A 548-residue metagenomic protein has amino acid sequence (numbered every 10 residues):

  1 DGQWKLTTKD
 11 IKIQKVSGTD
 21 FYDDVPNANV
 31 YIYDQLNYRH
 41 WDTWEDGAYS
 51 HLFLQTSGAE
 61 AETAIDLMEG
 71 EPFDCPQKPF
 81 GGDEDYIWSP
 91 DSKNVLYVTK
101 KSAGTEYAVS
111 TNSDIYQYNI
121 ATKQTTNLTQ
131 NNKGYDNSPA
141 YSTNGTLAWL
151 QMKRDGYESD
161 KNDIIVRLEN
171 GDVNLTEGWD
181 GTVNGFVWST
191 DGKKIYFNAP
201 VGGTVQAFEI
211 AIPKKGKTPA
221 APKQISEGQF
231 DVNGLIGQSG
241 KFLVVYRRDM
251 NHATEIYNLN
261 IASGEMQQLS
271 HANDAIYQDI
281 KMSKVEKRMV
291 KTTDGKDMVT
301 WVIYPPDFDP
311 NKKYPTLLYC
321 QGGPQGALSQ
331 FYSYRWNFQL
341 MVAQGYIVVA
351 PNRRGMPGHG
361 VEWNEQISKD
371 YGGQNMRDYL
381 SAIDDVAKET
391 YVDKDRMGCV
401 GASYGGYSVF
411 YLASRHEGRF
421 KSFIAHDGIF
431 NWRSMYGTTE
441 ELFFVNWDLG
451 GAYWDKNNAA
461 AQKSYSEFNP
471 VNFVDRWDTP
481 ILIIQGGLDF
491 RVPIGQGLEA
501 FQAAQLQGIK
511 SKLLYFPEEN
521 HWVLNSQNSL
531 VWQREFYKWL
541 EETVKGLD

Functional and structural regions predicted by a protein language model:
D1, T56-G82, Y107-T111, I115-N137 (+5 more regions): Multi-bladed beta-propeller domains
T7-G70, V98-K101, T105-D114, N162 (+2 more regions): Predominantly five- to eight-bladed beta-propeller fold
T7-T8, N94-V98, T146-Q151, K194-N198 (+1 more regions): Residue position within the beta-strands of beta-propeller blades
K12-K15, S102-T105, K153-Y157, V201-T204 (+1 more regions): Short glycine/acidic-enriched loop and turn motifs that connect beta-strands
Y49-H51, N112-D114, K161-D163, T204-Q206 (+2 more regions): A detector of repeated loop/turn-to-beta-strand junctions in beta-rich toroidal repeat architectures
P90-D91, S142-N144, T190-D191, Q238-G240: Residue-level detector of Asp-centered blade-edge/turn motifs that repeat once per structural unit in beta-propeller
A103, D155, S263-E265, H271-D395 (+2 more regions): Cap/lid segment of the alpha/beta-hydrolase catalytic domain
N337, V342-A343, A350-D548: Active-site-proximal cap/loop segments of hydrolase catalytic domains
